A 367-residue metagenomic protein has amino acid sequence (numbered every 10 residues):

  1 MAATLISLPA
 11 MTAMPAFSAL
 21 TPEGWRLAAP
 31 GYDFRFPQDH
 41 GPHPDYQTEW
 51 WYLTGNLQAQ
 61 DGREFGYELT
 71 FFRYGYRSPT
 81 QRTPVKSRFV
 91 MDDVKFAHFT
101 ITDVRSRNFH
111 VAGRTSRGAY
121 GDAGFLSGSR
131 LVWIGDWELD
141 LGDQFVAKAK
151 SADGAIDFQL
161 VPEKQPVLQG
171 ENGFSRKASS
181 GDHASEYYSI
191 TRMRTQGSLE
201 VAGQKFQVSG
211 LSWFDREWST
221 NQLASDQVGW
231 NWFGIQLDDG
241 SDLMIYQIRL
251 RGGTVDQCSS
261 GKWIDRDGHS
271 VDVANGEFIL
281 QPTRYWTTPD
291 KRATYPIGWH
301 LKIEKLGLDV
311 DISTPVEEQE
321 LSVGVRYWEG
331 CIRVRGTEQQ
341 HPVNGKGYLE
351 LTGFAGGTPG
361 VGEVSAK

Functional and structural regions predicted by a protein language model:
M1-A10: Bacterial N-terminal signal peptides
M11-K367: Structured soluble/peripheral alpha/beta segments that form catalytic or ligand/cofactor-binding pockets
